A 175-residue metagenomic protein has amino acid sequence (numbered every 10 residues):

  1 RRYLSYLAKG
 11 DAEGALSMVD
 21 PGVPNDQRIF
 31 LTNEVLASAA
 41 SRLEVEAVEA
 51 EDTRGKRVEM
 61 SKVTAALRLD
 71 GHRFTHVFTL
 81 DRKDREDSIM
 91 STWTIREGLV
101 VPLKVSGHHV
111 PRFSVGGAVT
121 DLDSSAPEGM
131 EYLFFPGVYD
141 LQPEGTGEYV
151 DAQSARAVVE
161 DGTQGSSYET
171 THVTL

Functional and structural regions predicted by a protein language model:
R1-D11, A15-M18, L175: Short, aromatic-enriched amphipathic alpha-helices that serve as compact interaction elements
G10-D11, V100, H108, V138: Generic structural microfeature
A12-R73: Short solvent-exposed beta->alpha transition segments
L43-V48, V63-A65, F78-L80, F113 (+2 more regions): Hydrophobic beta-strand residues in large extracellular and virion-surface proteins
D52-L133: Exposed beta-sheet edge and beta->alpha loop/turn motif
K83, T146-T174: Structured interaction patches on ligand/partner-binding surfaces of diverse proteins
E131, F135-Y149: A short, solvent-exposed beta-strand micro-motif common in secreted/extracellular proteins
